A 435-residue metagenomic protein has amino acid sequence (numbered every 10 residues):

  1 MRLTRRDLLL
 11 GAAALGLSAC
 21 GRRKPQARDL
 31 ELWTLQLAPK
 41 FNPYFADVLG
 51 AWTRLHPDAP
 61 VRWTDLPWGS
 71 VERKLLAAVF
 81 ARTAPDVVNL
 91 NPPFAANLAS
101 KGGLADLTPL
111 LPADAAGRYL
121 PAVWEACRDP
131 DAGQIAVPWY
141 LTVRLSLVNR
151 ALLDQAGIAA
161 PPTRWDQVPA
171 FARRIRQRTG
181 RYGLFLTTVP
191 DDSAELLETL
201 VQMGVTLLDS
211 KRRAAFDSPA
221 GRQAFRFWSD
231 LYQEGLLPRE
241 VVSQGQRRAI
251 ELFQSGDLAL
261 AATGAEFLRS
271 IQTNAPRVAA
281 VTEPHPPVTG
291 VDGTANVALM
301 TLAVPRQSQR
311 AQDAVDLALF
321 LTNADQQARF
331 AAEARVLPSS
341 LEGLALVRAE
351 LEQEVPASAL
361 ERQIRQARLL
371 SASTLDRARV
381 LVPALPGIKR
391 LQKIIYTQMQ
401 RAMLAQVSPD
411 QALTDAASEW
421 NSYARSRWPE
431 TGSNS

Functional and structural regions predicted by a protein language model:
R2-N97, A115-A116, A160, D292 (+3 more regions): Conserved N-terminal structural module of periplasmic/extracytoplasmic solute-binding proteins
L66-K74, P93, W165-Q167, V241-E251: Short helix-initiation/N-cap motifs at beta->coil->alpha
P92-L145, P169, E195-E198, A279-H285 (+2 more regions): Hinge/lid segment of periplasmic solute-binding proteins
T108-P121, V205-F225, Q272-R277, T282-A295 (+2 more regions): Short, solvent-exposed loop/beta-turn-alpha elements that line the ligand-binding surface or hinge of extracytoplasmic
I135-W139, R144, P169-D217, S229 (+1 more regions): Extracytoplasmic/periplasmic solute-binding protein
D154, A372-S435: Conserved C-terminal helix/tail region of periplasmic/extracytoplasmic solute-binding proteins
A172-R174, R178, R213-V242, Q272 (+1 more regions): Glycine-centered hinge/linker elements that transmit conformational signals in sensory and ligand-binding systems
F267-R277, G290-I394, G432: C-terminal lobe and pocket-closing loops of periplasmic/extracytoplasmic Venus-flytrap solute-binding proteins
